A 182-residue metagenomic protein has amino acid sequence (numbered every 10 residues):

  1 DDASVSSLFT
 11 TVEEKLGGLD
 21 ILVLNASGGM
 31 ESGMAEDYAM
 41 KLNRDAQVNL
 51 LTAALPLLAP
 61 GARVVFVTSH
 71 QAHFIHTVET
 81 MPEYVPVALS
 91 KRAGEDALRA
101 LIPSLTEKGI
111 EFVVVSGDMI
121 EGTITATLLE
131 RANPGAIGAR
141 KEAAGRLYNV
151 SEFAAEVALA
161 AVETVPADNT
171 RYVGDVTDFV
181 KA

Functional and structural regions predicted by a protein language model:
D1-L8, R44: The beta1-alpha1 cofactor-binding region of Rossmann-like NAD(H)/NADP(H)-dependent oxidoreductases
S4, T10-L24, P166: A glycine-rich helix->loop->beta "capping" turn within Rossmann-like NAD(P)(H)-dependent oxidoreductase domains
V12, A53-A54, A100-L101: Conserved alpha-helical elements of the SDR catalytic core
L19-S27, N43, F66: Rossmann-fold scaffold of SDR-type NAD(P)-dependent oxidoreductases
V23, V65, F112-V115, T125: Hydrophobic structural elements of the Rossmann-like NAD(P)H-binding subdomain that define the short-chain
G28-G33, D37-Y38, P60-E107, M119-T123: Catalytic loop of short-chain dehydrogenase/reductase
G33-L51, L55, G61: Catalytic Tyr-X3-Lys loop
K108-S116, R131-A182: C-terminal helical subdomain
